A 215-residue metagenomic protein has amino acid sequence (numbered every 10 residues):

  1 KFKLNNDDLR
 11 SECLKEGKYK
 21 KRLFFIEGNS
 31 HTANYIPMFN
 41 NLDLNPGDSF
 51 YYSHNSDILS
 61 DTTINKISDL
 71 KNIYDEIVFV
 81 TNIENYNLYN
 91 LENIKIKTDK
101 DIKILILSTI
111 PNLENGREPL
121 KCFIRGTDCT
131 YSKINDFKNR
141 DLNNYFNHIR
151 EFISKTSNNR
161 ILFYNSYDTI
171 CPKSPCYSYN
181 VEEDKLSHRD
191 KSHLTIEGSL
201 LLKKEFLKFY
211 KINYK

Functional and structural regions predicted by a protein language model:
K1-K215: Extracellular/periplasmic envelope-modification machinery, especially enzymes that add or remove acyl/ester groups on
